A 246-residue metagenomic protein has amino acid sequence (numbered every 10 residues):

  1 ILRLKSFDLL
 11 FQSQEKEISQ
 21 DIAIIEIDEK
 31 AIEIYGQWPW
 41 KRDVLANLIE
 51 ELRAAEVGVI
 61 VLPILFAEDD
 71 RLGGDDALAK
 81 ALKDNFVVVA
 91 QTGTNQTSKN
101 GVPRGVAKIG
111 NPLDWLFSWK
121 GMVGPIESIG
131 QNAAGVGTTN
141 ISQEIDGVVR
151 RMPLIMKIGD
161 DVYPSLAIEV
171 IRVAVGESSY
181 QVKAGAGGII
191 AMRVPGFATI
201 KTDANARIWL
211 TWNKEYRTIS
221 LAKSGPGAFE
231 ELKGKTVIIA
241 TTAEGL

Functional and structural regions predicted by a protein language model:
I1-A198, E230-L246: Non-transmembrane functional regions of envelope-associated proteins
V182-G227: Substrate-access "cap/lid" subdomains that shape and gate the entrance to catalytic or ligand-binding pockets
